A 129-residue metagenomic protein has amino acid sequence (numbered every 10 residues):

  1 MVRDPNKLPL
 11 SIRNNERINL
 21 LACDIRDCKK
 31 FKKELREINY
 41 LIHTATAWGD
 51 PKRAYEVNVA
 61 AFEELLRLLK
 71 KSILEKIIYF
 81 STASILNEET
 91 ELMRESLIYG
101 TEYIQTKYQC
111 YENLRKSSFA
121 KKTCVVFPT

Functional and structural regions predicted by a protein language model:
M1-N6, D24-I25: N-terminal Rossmann-fold cofactor-binding loop
V2, S81, F127: Short beta-strand/turn micro-motifs composed of small residues that flank or help shape donor/cofactor-binding pockets
D4-N14: Glycine-rich phosphate-binding loop and adjoining beta1-alpha1-beta2 segment of Rossmann-like nucleotide-binding folds
N14-A60, E64, L86-E91: NAD(P)H-binding glycine-rich loop region in Rossmannoid oxidoreductase-like domains and their noncatalytic homologs
L21, I42, I78, C124-V126: Hydrophobic/aromatic beta-strand patches that form the interior of the parallel beta-sheet core in alpha/beta enzyme
A60-T106, C124: Conserved Rossmann-fold NAD(P)-dependent oxidoreductase catalytic core, especially the SDR/UDP-sugar
I104-K116: Conserved catalytic helix of short-chain dehydrogenase/reductases
L114-T129: Conserved beta-loop-beta element that borders a ligand/cofactor-binding pocket
